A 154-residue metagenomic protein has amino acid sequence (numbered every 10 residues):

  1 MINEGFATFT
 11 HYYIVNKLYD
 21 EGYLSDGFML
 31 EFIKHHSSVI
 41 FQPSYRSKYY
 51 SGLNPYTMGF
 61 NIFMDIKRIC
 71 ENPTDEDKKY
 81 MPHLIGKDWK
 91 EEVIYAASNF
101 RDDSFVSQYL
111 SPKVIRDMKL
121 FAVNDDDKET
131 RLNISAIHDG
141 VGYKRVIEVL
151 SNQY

Functional and structural regions predicted by a protein language model:
I2-V15: An active-site-proximal "capping" alpha-helix that borders the catalytic cofactor pocket
Y19-I33: Short, glycine/acidic-rich hinge or "gate" loops at secondary-structure transitions that mediate conformational
M29-L30, K34-Y154: Non-catalytic terminal regions of proteins
